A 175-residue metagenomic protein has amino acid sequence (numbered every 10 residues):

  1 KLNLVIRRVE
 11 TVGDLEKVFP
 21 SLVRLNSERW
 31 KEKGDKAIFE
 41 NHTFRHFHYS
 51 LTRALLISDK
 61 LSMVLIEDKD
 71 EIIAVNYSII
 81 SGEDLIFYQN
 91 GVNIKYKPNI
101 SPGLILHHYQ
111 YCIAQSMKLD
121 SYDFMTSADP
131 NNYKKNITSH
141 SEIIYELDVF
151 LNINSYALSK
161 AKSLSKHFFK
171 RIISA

Functional and structural regions predicted by a protein language model:
K1-N99: A conserved beta-strand-loop-helix scaffold within acyl/acetyltransferase catalytic domains
W30-G34, N90-G91, I100-G103, Y111-A114 (+2 more regions): Glycine-rich loops and low-complexity Gly/Arg-rich segments that provide flexible linkers or classic glycine-based
K36-E40, R53-A54, K95-Y96, L106-Q110 (+4 more regions): Short C-terminal domain-edge/linker segments immediately following a structured domain
H48-S58, S81, I86-Y88, Y109-S116 (+1 more regions): Short secondary-structure transition/capping segments
I80-S141: Acyl-donor binding region in acyl/amide transferases
M117-A175: Active-site/acyl-donor-binding loops of N-acyltransferases
